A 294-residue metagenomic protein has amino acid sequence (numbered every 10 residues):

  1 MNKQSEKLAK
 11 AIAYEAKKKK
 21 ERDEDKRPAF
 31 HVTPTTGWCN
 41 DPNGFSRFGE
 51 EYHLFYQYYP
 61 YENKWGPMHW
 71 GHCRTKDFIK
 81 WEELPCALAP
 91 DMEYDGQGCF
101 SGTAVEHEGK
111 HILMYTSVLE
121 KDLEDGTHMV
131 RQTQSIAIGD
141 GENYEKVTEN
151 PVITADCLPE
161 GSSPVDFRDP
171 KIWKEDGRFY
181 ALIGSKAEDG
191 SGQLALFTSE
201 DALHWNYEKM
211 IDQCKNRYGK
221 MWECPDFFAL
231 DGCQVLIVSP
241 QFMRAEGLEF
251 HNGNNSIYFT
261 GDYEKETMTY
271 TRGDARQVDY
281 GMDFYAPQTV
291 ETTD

Functional and structural regions predicted by a protein language model:
M1-D169, K174-G219, A229-G281, D294: Beta-rich carbohydrate-recognition and catalytic domains
P170-K171, C224-F227, A286-E291: Beta-rich, blade/repeat-based domains predominating in secreted/periplasmic proteins but also intracellular
